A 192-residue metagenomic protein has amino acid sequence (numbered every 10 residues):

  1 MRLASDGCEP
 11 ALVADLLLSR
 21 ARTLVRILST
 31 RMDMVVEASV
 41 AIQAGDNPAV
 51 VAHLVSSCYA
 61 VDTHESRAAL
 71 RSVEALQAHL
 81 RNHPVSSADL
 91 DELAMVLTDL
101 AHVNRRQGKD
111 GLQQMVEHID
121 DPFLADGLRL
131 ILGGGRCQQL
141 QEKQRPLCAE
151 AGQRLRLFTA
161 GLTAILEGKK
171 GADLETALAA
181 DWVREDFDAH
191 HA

Functional and structural regions predicted by a protein language model:
M1-A192: Large intracellular
